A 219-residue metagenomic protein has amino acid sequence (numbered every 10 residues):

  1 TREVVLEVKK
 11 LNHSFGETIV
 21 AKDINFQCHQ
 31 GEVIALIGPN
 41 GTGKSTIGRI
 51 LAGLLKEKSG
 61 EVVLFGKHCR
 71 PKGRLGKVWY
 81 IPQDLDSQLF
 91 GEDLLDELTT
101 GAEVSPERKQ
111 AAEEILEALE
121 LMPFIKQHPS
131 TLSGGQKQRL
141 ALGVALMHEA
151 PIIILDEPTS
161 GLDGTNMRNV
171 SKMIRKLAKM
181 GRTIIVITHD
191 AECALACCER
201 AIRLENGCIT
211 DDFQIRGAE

Functional and structural regions predicted by a protein language model:
I37-P39: The feature captures the beta-strand-to-loop junction immediately N-terminal to the Walker
A52: Helix-to-loop junction immediately C-terminal to a conserved catalytic motif
G60-R74: Conserved ABC transporter NBD signature motif
E107-F124: Conserved ABC ATPase "signature" region
H128-L132: Conserved ABC ATPase signature
I153-D156: Catalytic Walker B motif of ABC-type/P-loop ATPase nucleotide-binding domains
T188-H189: H-loop/switch region of ABC-family ATPase nucleotide-binding domains
